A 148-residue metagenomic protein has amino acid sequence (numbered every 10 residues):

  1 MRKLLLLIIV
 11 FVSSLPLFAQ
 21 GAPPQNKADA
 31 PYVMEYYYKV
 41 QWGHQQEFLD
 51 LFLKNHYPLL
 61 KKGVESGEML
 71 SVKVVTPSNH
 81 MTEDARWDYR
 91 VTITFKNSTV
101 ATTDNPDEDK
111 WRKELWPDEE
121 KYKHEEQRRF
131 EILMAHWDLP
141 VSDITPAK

Functional and structural regions predicted by a protein language model:
L4-S13, L17: Sec-dependent N-terminal signal peptides
G21-P23, K62-L70, D84-R86, T92-S142: An amphipathic, aromatic/His-enriched active-site/gating alpha helix that lines ligand/cofactor pockets
N26-A30, T82-W87: Extracellular/periplasmic catalytic domains that process cell-envelope and extracellular macromolecules
A28-G43: Acidic/histidine-rich, surface-exposed loop or edge segments in extracytoplasmic proteins
M34-Y37, S71-K73, R90-I93: Structural recognition of the beta-strand scaffold that forms the well-ordered cores of secreted hydrolase catalytic
H44-S71: Short amphipathic alpha-helical segments
V75-H80: A cross-kingdom feature marking solvent-exposed beta-strand/loop segments within repeated, beta-rich binding/scaffold
